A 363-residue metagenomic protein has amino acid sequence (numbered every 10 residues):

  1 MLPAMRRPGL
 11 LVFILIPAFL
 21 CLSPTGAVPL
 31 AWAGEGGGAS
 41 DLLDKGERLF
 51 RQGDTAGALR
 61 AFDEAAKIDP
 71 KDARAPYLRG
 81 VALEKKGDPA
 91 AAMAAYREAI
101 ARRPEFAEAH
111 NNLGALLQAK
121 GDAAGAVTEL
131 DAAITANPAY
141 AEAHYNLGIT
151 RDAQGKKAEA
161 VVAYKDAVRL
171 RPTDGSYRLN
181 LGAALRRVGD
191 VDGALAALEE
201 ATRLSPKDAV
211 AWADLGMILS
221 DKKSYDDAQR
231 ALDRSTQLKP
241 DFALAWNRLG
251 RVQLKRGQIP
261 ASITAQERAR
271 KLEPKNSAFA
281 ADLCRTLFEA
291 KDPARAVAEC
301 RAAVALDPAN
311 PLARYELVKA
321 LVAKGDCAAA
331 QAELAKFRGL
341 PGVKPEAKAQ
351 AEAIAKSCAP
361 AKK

Functional and structural regions predicted by a protein language model:
G26-I68, R74-L78, K85, K363: N-terminal leader/linker segments that initiate helical-solenoid repeat arrays
G34-S40, Y315, A323-K363: Terminal, low-structured helical/coil segments at or just beyond the last alpha-helical repeat
A39-S40, A73-R74, A107-E108, A141-E142 (+6 more regions): Helix-start (N-cap) detector for alpha-helical repeat units in TPR-like alpha-solenoids, especially tetratricopeptide
R51-E64, K85-E98, A119-A132, A153-D166 (+6 more regions): Structural signature of tandem alpha-helical TPR/SEL1-like repeats, specifically the intra-repeat loop/turn
I68, R102, A136, L170 (+5 more regions): Structural marker of alpha-solenoid helical repeat scaffolds
R251, K255, E267, P274-P293: Alpha-helical adaptor scaffolds
